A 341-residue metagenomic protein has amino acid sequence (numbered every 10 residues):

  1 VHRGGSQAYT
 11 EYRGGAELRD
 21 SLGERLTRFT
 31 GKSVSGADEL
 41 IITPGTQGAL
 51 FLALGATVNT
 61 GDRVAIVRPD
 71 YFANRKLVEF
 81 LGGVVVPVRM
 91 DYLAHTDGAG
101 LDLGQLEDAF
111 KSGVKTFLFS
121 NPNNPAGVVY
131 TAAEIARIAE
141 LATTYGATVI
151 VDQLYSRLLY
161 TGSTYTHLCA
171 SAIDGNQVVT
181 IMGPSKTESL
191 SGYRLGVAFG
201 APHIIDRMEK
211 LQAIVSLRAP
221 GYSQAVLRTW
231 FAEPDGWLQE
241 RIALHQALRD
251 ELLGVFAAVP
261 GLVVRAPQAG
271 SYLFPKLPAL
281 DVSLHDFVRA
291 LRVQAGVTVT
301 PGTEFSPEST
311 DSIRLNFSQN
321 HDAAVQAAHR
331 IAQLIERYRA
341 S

Functional and structural regions predicted by a protein language model:
V1-G45, L52, W230-E233, R337-S341: N-terminal small-domain helix-loop-helix segment of the aminotransferase-like
A56-F119: PLP-dependent aminotransferase-like
L81, T144-Y145, A295, Y338: Helix C-cap/helix->beta junction micro-motif
Y92-T161: Active-site phosphate-binding strand-loop segment of PLP-dependent enzymes
E107-D108, S283, A290-V299, F305-S341: PLP-dependent enzyme catalytic core of the Aspartate aminotransferase-like
G162-S185, I205-K210, V297, I313-R314: Conserved active-site segment immediately N-terminal to the catalytic lysine that forms the internal aldimine
N176-Q246, L253-V255, I335: Conserved core segment of the aminotransferase class I/II
R228, L244-L253, V264-L277, S309: Conserved glycine-rich beta-strand-loop-beta hairpin in the small C-terminal domain of fold type I
